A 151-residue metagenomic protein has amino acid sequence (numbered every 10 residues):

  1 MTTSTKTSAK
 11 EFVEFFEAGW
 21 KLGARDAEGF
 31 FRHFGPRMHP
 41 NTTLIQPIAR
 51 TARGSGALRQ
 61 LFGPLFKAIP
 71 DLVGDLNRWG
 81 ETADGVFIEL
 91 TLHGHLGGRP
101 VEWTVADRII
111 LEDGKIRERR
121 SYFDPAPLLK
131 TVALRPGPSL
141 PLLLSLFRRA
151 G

Functional and structural regions predicted by a protein language model:
T2-P40: Short acidic-aromatic low-complexity motifs
T2-S4, S8, F66-G151: A beta-strand edge to alpha-helix "cap/lid" segment located at domain peripheries
A9, A27, S55-L58, E102: A structural signal for well-ordered alpha-helical scaffolds and beta->alpha junctions
K10-E17, R32-G35, R59, G63 (+2 more regions): Generic detector of well-ordered alpha-helical segments enriched in charged/polar residues, highlighting helical
E11-G23, I45-P47, F62-F66, A150: Short, mixed-charge, low-aromatic patches
L22-G29, G35, T42, E81-T82 (+3 more regions): Generic hydrophobic/packing signal
G29-D84: A solvent-exposed, acidic/Ser-Thr-rich amphipathic alpha-helical stretch
